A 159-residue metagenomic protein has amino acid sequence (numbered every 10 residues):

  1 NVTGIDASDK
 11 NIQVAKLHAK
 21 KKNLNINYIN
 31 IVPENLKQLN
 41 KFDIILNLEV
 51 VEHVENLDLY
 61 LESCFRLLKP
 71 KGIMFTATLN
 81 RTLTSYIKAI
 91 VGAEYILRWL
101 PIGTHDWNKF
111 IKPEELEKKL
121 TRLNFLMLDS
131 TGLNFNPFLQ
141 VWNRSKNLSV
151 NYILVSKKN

Functional and structural regions predicted by a protein language model:
N1-Y86, P113-L116, L154-K158: Conserved SAM-binding loop
H18-K21, V91-G92, W142-K146: Short low-complexity, flexible loop/linker segments enriched in glycine and/or proline with clustered acidic
V54, W107-F110, K146: Short, solvent-exposed loop/helix junctions and linker helices that flank or host conserved functional motifs
T78, Y95-E115: Acceptor-substrate binding/catalytic loop of class I
R81, F135-P137: Residue-level marker for beta-strand->alpha-helix junctions and adjacent short loops that shape enzyme
S85-Y95: Short, flexible, mixed-charge acidic loops at enzyme active sites
W107-S130: Short alpha-helix
Q140-N159: Core SAM-dependent methyltransferase catalytic element
